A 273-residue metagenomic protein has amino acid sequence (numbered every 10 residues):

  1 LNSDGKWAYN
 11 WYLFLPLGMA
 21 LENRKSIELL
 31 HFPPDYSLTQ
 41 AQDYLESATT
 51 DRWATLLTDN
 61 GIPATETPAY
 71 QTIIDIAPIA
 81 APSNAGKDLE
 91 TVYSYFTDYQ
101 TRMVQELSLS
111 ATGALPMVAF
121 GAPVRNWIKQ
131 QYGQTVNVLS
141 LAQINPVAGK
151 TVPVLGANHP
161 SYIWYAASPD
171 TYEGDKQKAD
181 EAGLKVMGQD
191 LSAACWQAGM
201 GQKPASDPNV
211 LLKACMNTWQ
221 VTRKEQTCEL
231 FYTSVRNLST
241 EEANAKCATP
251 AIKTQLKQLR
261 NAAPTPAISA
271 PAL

Functional and structural regions predicted by a protein language model:
L1-P116, A122-Y132, L155-I163, P169: A polyanion-binding, active-site-adjacent surface
G86-Q100, K129-A270: C-terminal capping/extension of enzyme domains
